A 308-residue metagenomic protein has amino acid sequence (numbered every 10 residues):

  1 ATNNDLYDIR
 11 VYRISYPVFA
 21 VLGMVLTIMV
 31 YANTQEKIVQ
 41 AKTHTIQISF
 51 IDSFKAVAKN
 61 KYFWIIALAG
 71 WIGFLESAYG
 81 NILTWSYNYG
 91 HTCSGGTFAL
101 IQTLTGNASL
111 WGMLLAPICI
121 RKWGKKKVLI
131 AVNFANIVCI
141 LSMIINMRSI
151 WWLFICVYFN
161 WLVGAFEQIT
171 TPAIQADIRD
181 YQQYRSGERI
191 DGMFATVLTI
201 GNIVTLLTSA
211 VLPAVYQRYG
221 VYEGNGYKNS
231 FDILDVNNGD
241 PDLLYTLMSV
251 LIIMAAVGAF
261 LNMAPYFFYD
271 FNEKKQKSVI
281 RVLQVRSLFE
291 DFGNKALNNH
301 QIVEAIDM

Functional and structural regions predicted by a protein language model:
A1-I9, L206-L244: Transmembrane alpha-helix termini and helix-breaking/packing motifs in multi-pass membrane transporters
A1-T84, N88-C93, M248, A255-M308: Intracellular loop-helix junctions on the cytosolic face of multi-pass helical membrane proteins
R10-I14, Y89-A108, D240-S249: Loop-to-transmembrane helix entry
G106-L114, L206, A210: Residue-level signature of mid-helix packing/kink "hotspots" within the transmembrane helices of 12-pass Major
W111-K125: Helix-to-loop junctions at the C-terminal end of transmembrane segments in multipass secondary transporters
K127-S142: Structural signature of the two symmetry-related core transmembrane helices
I144-V157, E167-Q168: Helix-loop junctions at membrane interfaces in 12-TM secondary transporters
S186-G220: A late C-terminal transmembrane helix in Major Facilitator Superfamily
